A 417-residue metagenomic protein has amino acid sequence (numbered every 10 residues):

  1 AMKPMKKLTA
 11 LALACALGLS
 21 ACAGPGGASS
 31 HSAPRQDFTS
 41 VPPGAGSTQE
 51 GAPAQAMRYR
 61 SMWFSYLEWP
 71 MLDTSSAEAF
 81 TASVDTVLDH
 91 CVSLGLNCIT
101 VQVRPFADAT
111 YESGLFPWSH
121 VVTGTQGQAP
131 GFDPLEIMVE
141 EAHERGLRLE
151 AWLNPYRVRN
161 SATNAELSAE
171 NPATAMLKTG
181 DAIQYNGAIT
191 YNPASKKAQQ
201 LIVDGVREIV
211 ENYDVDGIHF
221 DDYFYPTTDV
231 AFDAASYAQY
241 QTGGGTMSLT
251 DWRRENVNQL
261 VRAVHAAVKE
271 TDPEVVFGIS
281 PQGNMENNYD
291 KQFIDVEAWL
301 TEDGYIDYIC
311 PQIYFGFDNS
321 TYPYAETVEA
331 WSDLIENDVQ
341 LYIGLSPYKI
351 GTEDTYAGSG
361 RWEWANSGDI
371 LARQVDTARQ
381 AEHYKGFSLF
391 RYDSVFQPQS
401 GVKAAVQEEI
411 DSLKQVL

Functional and structural regions predicted by a protein language model:
L19-T39, S47: Sec-dependent signal peptide cleavage junction
P53-T81, E150-A151, Y156-N212, G360-W364: Active-site-adjacent "subsite" loops/lids of carbohydrate-active enzymes
L67-E78, F116-G131, Y185-Q200, T246-V257 (+2 more regions): The substrate-binding groove and active-site-proximal loops of carbohydrate-active enzymes, especially glycoside
S75-L94, V121-R145, E255-L260: Aromatic- and glycine-enriched glycan-recognition loops and surfaces that form the carbohydrate-binding subsites
A82-A109, N212-D216, G304-Y308, Y384: Catalytic domains of carbohydrate-active enzymes, especially glycoside hydrolases
L94-P130: Aromatic-lined carbohydrate-binding/catalytic grooves of carbohydrate-active enzymes
R145, A173-E302, Y314-F315: Polysaccharide-binding and catalytic clefts of secreted carbohydrate-active enzymes
D303-Y322, A330-W331, N337-L417: Substrate-binding cleft of secreted/luminal carbohydrate-active enzymes
